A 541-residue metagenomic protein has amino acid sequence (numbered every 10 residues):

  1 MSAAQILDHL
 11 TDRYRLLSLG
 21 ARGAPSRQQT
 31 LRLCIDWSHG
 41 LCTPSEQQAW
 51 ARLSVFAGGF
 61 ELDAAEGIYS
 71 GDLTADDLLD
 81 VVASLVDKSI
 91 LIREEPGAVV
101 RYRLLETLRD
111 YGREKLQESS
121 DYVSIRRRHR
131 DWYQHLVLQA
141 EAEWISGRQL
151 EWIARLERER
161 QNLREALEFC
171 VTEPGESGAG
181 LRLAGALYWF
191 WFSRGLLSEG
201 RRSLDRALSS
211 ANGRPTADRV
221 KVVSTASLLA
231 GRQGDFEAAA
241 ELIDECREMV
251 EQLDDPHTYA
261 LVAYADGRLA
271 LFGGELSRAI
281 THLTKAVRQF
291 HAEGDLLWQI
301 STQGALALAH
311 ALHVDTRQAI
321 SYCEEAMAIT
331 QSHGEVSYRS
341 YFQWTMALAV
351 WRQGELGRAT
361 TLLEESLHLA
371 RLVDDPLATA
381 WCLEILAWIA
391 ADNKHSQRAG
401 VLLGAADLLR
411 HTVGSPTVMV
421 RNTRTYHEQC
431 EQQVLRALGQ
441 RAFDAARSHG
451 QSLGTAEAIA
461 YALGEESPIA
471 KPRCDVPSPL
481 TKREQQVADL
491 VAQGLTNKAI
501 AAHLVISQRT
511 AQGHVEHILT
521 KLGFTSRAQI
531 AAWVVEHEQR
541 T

Functional and structural regions predicted by a protein language model:
M1-E199, S203-D205, S209, L377 (+3 more regions): Aliphatic-rich helical/repeat scaffold segments used for oligomerization and domain docking
A140-R155, V373-P376, L409-Q429: Acidic, Ser/Thr-rich low-complexity linear motifs
L167-E168, D205-S209, D244-D255, T284-D295 (+3 more regions): Amphipathic alpha-helical segments of tetratricopeptide repeats
L181-G195, D218-D235, H257-E275, A286 (+7 more regions): Tandem amphipathic alpha-helical repeat scaffolds
T412-M419, T423-R483, K498, A502-H503 (+1 more regions): Linker/hinge segments immediately adjacent to helix-turn-helix/homeobox DNA-binding domains
A470-E516, T520-T541: Helix-turn-helix DNA-binding segment
